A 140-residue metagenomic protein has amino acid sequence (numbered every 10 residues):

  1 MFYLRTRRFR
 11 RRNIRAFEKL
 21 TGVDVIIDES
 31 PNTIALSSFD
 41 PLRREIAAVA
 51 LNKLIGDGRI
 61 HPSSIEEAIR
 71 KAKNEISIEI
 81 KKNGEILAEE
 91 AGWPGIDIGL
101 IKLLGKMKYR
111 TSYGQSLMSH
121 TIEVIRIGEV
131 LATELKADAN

Functional and structural regions predicted by a protein language model:
M1-A16, D24-I26, P31, A35: AAA+ P-loop NTPase nucleotide-binding core of proteostasis motors
E29, L42-N140: Acidic/His-rich, divalent-metal-binding segments that scaffold phosphate/diphosphate chemistry
